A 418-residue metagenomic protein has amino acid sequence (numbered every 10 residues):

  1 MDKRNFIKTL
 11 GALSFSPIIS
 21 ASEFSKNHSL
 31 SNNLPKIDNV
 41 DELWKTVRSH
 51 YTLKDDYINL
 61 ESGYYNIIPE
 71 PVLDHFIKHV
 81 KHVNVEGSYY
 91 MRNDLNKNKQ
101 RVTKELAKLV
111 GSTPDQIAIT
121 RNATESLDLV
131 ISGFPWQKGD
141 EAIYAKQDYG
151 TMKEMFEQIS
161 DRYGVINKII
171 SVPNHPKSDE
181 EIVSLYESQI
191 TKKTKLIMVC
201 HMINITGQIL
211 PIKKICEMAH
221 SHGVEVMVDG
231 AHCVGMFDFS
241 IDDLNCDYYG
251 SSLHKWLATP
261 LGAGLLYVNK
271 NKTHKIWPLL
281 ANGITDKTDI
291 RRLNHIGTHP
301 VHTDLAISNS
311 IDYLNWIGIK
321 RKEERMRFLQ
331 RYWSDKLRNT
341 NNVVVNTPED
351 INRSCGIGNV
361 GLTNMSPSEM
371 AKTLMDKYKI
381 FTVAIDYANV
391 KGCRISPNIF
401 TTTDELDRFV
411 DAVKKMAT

Functional and structural regions predicted by a protein language model:
D2-T418: Pyridoxal 5′-phosphate
